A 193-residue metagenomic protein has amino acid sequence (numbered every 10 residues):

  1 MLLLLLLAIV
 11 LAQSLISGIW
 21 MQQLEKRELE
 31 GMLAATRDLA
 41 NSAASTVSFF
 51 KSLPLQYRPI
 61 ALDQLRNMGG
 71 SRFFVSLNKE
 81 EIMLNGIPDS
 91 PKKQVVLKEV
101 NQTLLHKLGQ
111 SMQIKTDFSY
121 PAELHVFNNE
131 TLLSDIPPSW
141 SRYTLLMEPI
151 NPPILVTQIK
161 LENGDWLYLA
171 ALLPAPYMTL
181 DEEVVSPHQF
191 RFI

Functional and structural regions predicted by a protein language model:
M1-K115: Juxtamembrane segments flanking the first transmembrane helix of membrane-anchored signal-transduction proteins
K98-H188: Extracytoplasmic
Q189-I193: Selective detector of the "anchor" transmembrane alpha-helix that sits immediately C-terminal
